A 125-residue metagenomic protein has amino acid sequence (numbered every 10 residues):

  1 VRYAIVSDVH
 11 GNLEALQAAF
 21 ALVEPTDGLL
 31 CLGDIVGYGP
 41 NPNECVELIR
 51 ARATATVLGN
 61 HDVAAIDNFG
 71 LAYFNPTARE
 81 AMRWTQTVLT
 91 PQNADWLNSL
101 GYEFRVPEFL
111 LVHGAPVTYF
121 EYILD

Functional and structural regions predicted by a protein language model:
R2-W96: Core catalytic region of metal-dependent phosphoesterases/phosphodiesterases, especially metallo-beta-lactamase-like
P76-D125: Acidic, His/Gly-enriched loop-helix segments that form or flank divalent-metal centers in metallo-dependent hydrolases
